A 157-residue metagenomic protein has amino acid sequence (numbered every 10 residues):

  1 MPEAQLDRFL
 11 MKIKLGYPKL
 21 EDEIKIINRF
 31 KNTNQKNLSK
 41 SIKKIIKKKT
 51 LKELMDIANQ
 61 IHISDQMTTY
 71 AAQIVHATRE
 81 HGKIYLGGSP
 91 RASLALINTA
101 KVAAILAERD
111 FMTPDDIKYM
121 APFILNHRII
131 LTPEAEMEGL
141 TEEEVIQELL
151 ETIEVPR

Functional and structural regions predicted by a protein language model:
M1-I61, D65-Q73: Conserved AAA+ ATPase core "coupling" helix
T78-R157: C-terminal engagement/docking regions of AAA+ P-loop ATPases
